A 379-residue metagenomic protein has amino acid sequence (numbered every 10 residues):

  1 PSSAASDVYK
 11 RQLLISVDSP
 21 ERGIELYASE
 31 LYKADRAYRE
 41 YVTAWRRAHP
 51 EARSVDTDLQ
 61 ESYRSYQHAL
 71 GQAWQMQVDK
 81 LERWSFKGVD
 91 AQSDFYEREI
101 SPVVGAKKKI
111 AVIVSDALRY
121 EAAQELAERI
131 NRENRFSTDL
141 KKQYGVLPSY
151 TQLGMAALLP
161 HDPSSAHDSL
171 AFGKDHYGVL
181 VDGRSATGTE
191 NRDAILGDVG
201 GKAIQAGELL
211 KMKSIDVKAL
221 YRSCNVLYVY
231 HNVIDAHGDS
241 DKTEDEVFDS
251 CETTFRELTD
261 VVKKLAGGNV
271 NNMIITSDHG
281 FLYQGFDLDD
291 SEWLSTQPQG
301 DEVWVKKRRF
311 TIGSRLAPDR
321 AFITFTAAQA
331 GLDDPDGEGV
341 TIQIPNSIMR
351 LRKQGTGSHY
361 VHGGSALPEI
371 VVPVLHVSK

Functional and structural regions predicted by a protein language model:
P1-A5, Y9: Single conserved hydrophobic/aromatic residue that forms the stacking wall/gate of nucleotide- or nucleobase-binding
D18-E82: Low-complexity, highly charged intrinsically disordered N-terminal segments that act as targeting/localization
F86-A106, Y120-S214, Q329-V340, R350 (+1 more regions): Active-site nucleophile/metal-coordination loop of metallo-enzymes that catalyze phosphate/sulfate and related
K107-L126, L227-Y230, L265, N271-Y283 (+1 more regions): Beta-strand elements within well-structured catalytic alpha/beta cores of enzymes that handle phosphate/sulfate esters
L126-E133, K242-F248, Y283-D301: Short secondary-structure boundary/capping segments
D139, V233-I234, D290-S291, T296-K379: Active-site neighborhoods of enzymes that stabilize oxyanions during catalysis
D216-V233: Active-site regions of oxyanion-processing enzymes, predominantly non-cytosolic
D239-M273: A long, amphipathic alpha-helix that forms part of the scaffold/cap immediately adjacent to metal-dependent active
